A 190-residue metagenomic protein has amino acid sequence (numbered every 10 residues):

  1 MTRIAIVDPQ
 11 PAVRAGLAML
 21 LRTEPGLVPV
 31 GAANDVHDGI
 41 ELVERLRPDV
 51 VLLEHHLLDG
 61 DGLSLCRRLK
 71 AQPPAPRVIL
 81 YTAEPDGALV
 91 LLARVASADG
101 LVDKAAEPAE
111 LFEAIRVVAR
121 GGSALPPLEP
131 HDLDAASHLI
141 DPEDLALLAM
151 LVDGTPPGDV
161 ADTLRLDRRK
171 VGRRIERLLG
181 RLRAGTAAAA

Functional and structural regions predicted by a protein language model:
G26-N34, L42: Short hydrophobic/Thr-rich beta-strand motif most characteristic of the beta2 strand and flanking loop of CheY-like
D35-D38, D61-S64: Acidic catalytic/metal-coordinating carboxylates
E54-H56, T82: Active-site residues of response regulator receiver
L63-P74: Short amphipathic alpha-helix used as the core "switch/output" element in two-component signaling
A75-P85: A short, hydrophobic beta-strand element within the central beta-sheet of small alpha/beta folds
L89-L148: Short, flexible helix-to-coil linker/hinge segments that flank and couple to helix-turn-helix
D134-E176: Helix-turn-helix DNA-binding segment
V171, I175-A190: Basic, Lys/Arg-enriched C-terminal extension of HTH/homeodomain DNA-binding domains
